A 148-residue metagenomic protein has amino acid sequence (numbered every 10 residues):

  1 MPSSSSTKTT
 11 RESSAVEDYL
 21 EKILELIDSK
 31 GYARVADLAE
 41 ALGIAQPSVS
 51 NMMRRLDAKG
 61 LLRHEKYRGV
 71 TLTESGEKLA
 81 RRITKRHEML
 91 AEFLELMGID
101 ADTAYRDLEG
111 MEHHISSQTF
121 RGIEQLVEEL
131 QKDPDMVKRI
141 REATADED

Functional and structural regions predicted by a protein language model:
M1-A15, A145-D148: N-terminal leader segment of winged-helix/HTH proteins
K8-I44: N-terminal helix-turn-helix DNA-binding core of bacterial DNA-binding proteins
V35-K66, V70, E74: Canonical helix-turn-helix DNA-binding module
A41, L79, L96: Residues within the alpha-helical elements of helix-turn-helix
A45, G98-D102: Helix N-cap / loop-to-helix initiation motif
R68-H87: Basic, amphipathic "hinge/linker" alpha-helix immediately C-terminal to the N-terminal HTH DNA-binding motif
H87-M89, Y105: A generic alpha-helix surface/boundary motif
E109-D148: C-terminal regulatory/oligomerization modules of transcriptional regulators
